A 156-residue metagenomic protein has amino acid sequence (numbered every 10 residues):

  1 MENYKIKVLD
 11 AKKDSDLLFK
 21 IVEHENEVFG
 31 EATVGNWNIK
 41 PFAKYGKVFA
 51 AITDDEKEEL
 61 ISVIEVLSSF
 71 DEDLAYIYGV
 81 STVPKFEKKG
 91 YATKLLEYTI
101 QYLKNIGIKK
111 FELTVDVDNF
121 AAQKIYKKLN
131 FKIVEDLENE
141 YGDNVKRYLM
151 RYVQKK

Functional and structural regions predicted by a protein language model:
Y4, V8-K85, L96-Y98, Y102: Acetyl-CoA-dependent GNAT
L67, E72-L74, Q123, V134 (+2 more regions): A short, glycine- and basic residue-enriched loop/turn that sits immediately adjacent to a domain's principal
V83-E97, V117-K124, K128: Conserved glycine-rich acetyl-CoA-binding loop
Y91, I108, F131: Short phosphate-binding/catalytic loops that engage adenosine nucleotides
T99, K104, A121, D143-N144: Short secondary-structure boundary/hinge segments and terminal tails
L103-T114: Conserved GNAT acetyl-CoA-binding A-motif
E112, D116-F120, K128-L129, D136-K156: C-terminal "cap" of GNAT-fold acetyltransferases
